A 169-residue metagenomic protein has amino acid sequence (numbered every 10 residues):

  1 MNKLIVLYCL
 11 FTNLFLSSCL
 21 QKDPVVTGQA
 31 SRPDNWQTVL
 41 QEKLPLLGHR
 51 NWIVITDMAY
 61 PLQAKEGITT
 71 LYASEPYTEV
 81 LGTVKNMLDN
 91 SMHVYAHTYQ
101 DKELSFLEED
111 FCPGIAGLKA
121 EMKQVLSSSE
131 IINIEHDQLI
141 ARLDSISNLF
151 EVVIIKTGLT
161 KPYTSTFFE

Functional and structural regions predicted by a protein language model:
I5-L14: Sec-dependent N-terminal signal peptides
L16-S18: C-terminal motif of bacterial Sec signal peptides marking the signal peptidase cleavage site
L20-K22: Bacterial signal peptide processing site
W36, G48-D89: Conserved mixed alpha/beta catalytic, RNA-binding, or beta-rich assembly cores of soluble enzyme, regulatory
N51-V54, T69, Y95-Y99, E130-I132 (+2 more regions): Structural motif
F111-E169: Glycine-rich, aromatic-bearing surface loops/beta-hairpins
